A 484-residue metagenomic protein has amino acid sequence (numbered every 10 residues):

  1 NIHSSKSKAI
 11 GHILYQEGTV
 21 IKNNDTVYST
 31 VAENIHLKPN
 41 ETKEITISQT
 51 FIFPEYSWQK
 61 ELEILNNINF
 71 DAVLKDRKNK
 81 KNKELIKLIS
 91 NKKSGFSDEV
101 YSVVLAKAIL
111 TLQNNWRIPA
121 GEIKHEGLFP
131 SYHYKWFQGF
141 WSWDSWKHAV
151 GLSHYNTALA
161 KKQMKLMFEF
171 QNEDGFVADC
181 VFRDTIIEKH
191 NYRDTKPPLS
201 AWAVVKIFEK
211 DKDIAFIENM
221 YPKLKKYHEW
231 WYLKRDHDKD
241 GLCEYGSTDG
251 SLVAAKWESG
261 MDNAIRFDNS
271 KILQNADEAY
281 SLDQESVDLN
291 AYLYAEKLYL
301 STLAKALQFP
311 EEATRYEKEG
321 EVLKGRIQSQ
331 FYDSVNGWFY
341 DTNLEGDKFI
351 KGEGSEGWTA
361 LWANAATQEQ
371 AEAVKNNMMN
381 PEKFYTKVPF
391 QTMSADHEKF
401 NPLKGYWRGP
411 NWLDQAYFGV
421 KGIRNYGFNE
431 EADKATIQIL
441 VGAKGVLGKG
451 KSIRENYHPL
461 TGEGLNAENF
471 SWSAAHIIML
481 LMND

Functional and structural regions predicted by a protein language model:
N1-Q138, A215-F216, K225-Y232, A304-A306 (+1 more regions): Acidic/polar, glycine-enriched structural segments that form the non-catalytic walls/loops of the carbohydrate-binding
F53, G95-G139, M164-N191, K239-E285 (+2 more regions): Extended glycan-interaction surfaces of carbohydrate-active proteins
L105-L112, L224, A313-Q328, T436-I439: Short amphipathic alpha-helical coiled-coil/interface segments
Q138-Q171, E356-Q368, A416-N429, T436: Alpha-helical support elements that line or immediately flank enzyme active sites and cofactor-binding pockets
A201-V204, N290, K297, A416: TPR repeat positional signature
I207-N219, L300-R315, Y426-N429: Inter-helical turn/loop segments and adjacent helix faces that build the functional surface of alpha-helical bundle
V287-Q330: Active-site neighborhood of glycoside hydrolase catalytic domains
